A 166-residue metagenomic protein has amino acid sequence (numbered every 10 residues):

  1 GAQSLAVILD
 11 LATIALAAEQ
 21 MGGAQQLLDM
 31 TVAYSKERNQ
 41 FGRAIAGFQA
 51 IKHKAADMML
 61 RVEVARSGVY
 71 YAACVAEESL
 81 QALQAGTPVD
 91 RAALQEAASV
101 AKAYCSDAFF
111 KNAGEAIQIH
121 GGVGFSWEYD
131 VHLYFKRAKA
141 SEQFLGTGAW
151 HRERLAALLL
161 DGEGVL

Functional and structural regions predicted by a protein language model:
G1-Q3: Long, acidic (Asp/Glu-rich), low-complexity accessory segments flanking structured domains
V7-L166: Alpha-helical interface subdomain recognition
